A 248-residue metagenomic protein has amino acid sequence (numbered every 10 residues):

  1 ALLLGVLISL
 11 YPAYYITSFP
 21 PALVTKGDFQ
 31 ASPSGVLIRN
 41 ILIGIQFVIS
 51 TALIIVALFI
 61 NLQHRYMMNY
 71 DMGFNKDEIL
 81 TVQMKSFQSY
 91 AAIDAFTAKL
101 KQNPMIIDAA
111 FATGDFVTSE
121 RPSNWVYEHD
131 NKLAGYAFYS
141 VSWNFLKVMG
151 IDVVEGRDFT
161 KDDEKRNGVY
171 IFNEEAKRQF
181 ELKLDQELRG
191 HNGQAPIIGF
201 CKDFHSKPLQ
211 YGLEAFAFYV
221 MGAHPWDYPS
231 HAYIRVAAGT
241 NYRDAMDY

Functional and structural regions predicted by a protein language model:
A1-F87: Alpha-helical transmembrane segments of integral membrane proteins
L7-I8, V56, A92, F138 (+1 more regions): Residue-level signal for transmembrane alpha-helical positions in Major Facilitator Superfamily
P33, Q88-S89, K177, N241: Glycine-/small-residue-rich active-site loops that bind phosphorylated ligands and cofactors
V36, N40, A91-A95, D244: Short, conserved clusters of charged catalytic residues that mark active-site and nucleotide-handling motifs
T51, Y90-I93, G239: Active-site oxyanion-binding pockets that recognize sulfate/phosphate
M68, M84-A91, S123-N124, V169-Y170: Short amphipathic alpha-helical patches
L80-N103: Short extracytoplasmic
A95-Y248: Mid-to-C-terminal secondary-structure elements that act as membrane-proximal/extracytoplasmic interface segments
